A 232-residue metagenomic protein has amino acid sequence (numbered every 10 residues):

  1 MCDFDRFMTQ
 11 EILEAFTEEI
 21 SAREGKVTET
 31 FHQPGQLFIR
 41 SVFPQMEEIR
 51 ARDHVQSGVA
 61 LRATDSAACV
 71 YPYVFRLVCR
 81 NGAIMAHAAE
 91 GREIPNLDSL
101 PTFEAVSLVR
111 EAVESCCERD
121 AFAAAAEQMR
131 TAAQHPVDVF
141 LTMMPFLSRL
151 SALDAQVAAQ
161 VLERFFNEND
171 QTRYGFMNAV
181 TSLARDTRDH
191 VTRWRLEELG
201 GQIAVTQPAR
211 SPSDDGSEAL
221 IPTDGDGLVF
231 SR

Functional and structural regions predicted by a protein language model:
M1-C2, G35: A broad "ordered helical/assembly scaffold" signature
C2-K26: Amphipathic alpha-helical segments
E11, G35-L37, V55: Residues at beta-strand starts and edge strands
S21-Q45: A short acidic/basic microdomain associated with nuclease active sites
E29, Q45-R232: Intrinsically disordered, low-complexity regions enriched in serine/threonine
